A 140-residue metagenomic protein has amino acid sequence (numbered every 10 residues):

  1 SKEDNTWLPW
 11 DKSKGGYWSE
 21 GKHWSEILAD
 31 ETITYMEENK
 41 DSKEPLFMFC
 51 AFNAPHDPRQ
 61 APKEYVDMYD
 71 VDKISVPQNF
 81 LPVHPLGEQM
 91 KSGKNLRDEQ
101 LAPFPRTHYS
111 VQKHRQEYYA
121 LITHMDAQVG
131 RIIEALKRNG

Functional and structural regions predicted by a protein language model:
S1-G140: Active-site-proximal cap/lid insertion segments
